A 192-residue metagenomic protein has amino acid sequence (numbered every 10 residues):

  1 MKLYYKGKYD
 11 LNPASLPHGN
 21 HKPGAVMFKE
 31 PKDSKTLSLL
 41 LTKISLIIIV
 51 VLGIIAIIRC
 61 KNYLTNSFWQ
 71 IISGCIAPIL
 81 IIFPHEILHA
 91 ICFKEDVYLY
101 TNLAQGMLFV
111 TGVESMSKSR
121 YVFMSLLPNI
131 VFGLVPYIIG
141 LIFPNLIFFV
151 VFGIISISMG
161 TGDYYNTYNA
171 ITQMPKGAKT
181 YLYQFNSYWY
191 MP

Functional and structural regions predicted by a protein language model:
K2-I57, M107-P192: Metalloprotease/metallohydrolase-associated module, dominated by Zn2+-dependent proteases
V50-I54, E86, Y100: Short acidic/polar alpha-helix capping motifs at helix-coil junctions
A56-T65: Short, hydrophobic transmembrane alpha-helix segments
T65-C75, L146-I155: Hydrophobic alpha-helical transmembrane segments
N66-I82, K118-Y121: Short pre-active-site segment immediately N-terminal to the catalytic Zn-binding motif
I81-K94, P128: Active-site recognition of the HExxH zinc-binding catalytic motif
L88-D96, V135, A170: Active-site-flanking alpha-helical
Y98-G106: Peri-membrane helix termini and adjoining interfacial loops of integral membrane proteins
